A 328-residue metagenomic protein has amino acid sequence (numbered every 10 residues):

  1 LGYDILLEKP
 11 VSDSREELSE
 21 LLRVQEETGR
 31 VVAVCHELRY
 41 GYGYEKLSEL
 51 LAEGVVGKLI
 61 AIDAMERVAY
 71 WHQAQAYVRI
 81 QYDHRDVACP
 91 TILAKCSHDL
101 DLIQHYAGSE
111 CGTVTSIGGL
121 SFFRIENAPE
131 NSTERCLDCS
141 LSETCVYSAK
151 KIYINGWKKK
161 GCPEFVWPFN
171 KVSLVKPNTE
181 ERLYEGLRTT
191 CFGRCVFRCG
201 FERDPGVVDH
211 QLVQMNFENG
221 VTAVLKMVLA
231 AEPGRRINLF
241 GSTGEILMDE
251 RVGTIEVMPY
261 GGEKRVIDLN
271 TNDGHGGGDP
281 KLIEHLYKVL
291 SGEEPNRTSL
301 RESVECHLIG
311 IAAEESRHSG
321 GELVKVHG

Functional and structural regions predicted by a protein language model:
L1-R39, G54: Beta-strand-loop-alpha-helix segment that lines the small-molecule cofactor/substrate pocket of alpha/beta enzymes
G2-Y3, V78-V87, K264-D268: Short glycine/proline- and charge-enriched loop/turn segments that cap or connect secondary-structure elements
P10, H36-R39, E66, L229-A231 (+2 more regions): Structured beta->alpha junctions
E17-E20, R39-Y40, K46, M65-Y70 (+3 more regions): Catalytic cores of eukaryotic secretory-pathway lumenal/extracellular enzymes that build and remodel glycoconjugates
R30, L38-R198, G320: Predominantly a Rossmann-like dinucleotide-binding segment in NAD(P)-dependent oxidoreductases
R85-L93, F201, L269-G277: A short glycine-threonine-serine/GTX helix/turn-capping micro-motif
K176-M227: Alpha/beta-hydrolase fold catalytic core
V207-G328: C-terminal helical cap and adjacent loop that interface with cofactors, partners, or active-site loops
